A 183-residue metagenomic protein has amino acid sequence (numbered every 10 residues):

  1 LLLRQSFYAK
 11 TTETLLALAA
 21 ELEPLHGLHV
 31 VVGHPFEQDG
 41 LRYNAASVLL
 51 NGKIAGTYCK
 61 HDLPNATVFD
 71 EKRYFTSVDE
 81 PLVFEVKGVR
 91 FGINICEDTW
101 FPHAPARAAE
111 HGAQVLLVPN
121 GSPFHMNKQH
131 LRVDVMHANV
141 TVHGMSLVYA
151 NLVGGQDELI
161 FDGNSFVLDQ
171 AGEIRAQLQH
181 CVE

Functional and structural regions predicted by a protein language model:
L1-E183: Enzyme catalytic cores with a strong preference for nitrogen-chemistry domains
